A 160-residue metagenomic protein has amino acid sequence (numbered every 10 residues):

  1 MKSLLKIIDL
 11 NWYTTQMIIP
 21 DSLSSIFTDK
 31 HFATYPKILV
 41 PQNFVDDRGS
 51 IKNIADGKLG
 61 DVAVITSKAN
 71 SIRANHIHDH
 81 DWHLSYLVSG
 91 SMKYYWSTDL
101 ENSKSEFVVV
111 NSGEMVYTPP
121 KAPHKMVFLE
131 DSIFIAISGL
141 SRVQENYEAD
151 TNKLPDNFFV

Functional and structural regions predicted by a protein language model:
K2-D61, A74: A short, N-terminal "cap"/entry segment at the start of jelly-roll beta-barrel domains of the cupin/DSBH fold
I51, N75, Y94-Y95, T118 (+2 more regions): Short beta-strand His + acidic residue motifs that chelate non-heme Fe in jelly-roll/DSBH and cupin folds
A63-H80: Conserved short histidine dyad/triad with adjacent acidic residue
S67-N70, S112-G113, P119-K121, D131: Tight coil/turn sites that cap or link beta-strands
H76, W82-L87, V108, V116 (+1 more regions): His/acidic/aromatic-lined binding-pocket segments of jelly-roll/cupin-type domains and related regulatory beta-sandwich
H80-K93, S97-T98: Glycine- and acidic-residue-biased ligand/ion/polar-headgroup-sensing regions
D99-P120: Short acidic-glycine-tyrosine-enriched beta hairpin
V127-V160: Double-stranded beta-helix
